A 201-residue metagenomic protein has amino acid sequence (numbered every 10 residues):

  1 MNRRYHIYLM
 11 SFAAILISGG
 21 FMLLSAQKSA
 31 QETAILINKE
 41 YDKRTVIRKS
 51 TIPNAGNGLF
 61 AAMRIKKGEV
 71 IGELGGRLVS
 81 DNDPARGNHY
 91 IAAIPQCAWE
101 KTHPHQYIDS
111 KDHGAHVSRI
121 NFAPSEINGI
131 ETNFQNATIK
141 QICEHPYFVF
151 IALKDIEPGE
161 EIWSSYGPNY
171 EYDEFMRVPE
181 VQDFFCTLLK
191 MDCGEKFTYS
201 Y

Functional and structural regions predicted by a protein language model:
N2-F12: N-terminal Sec-pathway targeting helices
S11-G20: Hydrophobic membrane-insertion alpha-helices, especially the h-region of bacterial N-terminal signal peptides
A13, L24-A26, E32: Protein maturation boundaries and topogenic segments
I17-S18, A30, A34, I156: Short intrinsically disordered, low-complexity segments
L23, Q27, P124, G129-Y201: C-terminal SET catalytic tail plus cysteine-rich post-SET Zn-binding segment of SAM-dependent SET-domain
S29-N133, F184-F197: Catalytic cores of histone-lysine modification enzymes
